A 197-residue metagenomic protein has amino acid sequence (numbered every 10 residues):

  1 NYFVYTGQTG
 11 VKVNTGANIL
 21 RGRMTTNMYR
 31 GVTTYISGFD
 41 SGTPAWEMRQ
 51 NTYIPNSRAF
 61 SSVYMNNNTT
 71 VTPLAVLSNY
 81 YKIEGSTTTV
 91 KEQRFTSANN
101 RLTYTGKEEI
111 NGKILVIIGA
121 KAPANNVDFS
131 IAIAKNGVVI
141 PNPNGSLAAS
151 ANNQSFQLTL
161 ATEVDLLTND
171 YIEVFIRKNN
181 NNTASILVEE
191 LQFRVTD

Functional and structural regions predicted by a protein language model:
Y5, V13-D197: Extracellular jelly-roll beta-sandwich "head" domains, especially the C-terminal globular C1q domain
T9: Conserved glycosyltransferase catalytic-site signature
